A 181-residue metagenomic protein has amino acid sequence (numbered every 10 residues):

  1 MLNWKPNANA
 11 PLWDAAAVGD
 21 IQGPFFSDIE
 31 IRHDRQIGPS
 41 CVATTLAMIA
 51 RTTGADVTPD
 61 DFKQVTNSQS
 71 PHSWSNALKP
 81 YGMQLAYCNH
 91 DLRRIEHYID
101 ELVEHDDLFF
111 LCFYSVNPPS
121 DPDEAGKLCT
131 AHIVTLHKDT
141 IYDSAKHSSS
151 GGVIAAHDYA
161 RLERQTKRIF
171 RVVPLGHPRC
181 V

Functional and structural regions predicted by a protein language model:
M1-H72, N76: Active-site nucleophile-adjacent alpha helix/oxyanion-hole segment immediately C-terminal to the catalytic cysteine
L2-D14, V18, E30-R32, S40 (+3 more regions): Cys-His-centered catalytic/binding microenvironment captured across papain-like cysteine peptidases and homologous
I21, F25, D56, Q84 (+2 more regions): Compositionally biased, intrinsically disordered low-complexity regions
D60-K167: Conserved active-site-adjacent core of cysteine acyl-enzyme catalytic domains
